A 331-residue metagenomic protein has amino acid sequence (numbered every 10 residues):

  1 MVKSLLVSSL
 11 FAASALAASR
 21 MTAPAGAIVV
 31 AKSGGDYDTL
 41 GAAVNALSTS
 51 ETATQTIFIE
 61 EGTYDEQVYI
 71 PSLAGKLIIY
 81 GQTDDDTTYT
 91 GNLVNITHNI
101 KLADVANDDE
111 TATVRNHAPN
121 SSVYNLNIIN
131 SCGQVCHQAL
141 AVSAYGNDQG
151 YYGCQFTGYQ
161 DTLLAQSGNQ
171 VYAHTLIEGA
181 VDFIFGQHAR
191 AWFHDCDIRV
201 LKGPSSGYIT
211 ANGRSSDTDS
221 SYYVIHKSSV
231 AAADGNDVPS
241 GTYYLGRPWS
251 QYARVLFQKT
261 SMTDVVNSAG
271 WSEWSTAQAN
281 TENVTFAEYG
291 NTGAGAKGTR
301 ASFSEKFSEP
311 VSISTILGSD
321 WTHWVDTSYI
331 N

Functional and structural regions predicted by a protein language model:
M1-R20: Fungal secretory targeting signals
A18-N331: Sequence-level preference for short, compositionally simple segments enriched in small aliphatic or small polar residues
